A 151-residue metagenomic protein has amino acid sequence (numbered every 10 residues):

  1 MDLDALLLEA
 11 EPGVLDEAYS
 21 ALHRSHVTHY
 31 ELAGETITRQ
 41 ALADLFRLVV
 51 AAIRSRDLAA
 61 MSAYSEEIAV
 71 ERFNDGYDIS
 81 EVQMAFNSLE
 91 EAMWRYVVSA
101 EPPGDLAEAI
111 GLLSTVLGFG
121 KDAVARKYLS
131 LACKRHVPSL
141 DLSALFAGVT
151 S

Functional and structural regions predicted by a protein language model:
M1-S80: N-terminal low-complexity or simple alpha-helical regulatory segments that function as activation/interaction modules
L3, M61-S151: Long, amphipathic alpha-helical coupling/dimerization segments that relay conformational signals between
